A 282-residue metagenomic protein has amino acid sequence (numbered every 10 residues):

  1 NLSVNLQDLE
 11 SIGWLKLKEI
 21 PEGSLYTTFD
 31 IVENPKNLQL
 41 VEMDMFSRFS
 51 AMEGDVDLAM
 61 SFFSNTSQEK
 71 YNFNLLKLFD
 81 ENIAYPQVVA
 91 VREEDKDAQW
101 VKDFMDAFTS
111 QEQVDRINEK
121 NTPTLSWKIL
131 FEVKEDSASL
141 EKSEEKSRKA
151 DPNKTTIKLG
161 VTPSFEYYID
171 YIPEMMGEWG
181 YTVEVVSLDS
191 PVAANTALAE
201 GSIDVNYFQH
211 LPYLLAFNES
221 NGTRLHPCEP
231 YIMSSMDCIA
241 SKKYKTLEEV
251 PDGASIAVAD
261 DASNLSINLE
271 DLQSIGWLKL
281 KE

Functional and structural regions predicted by a protein language model:
N1-K16, Q111-V114, C228-K281: A conserved helix-loop-strand patch within extracytoplasmic ligand-binding domains of the periplasmic binding
G23-S50, V185-T196, E282: Short helix-initiation/N-cap motifs at beta->coil->alpha
D44-M45, G54-T66, S164, D189-P191 (+1 more regions): Beta->alpha turn/N-cap motifs
E53-D55, S67-F79, A216-C228, K243-Y244: Ligand-binding "clamshell"
A84-D103, S235-E248: A bilobed periplasmic-binding-protein/Venus flytrap-type ligand-binding module shared by bacterial periplasmic
M105-N153: Extracellular/periplasmic juxtamembrane helices and adjacent flexible linkers that interface with membrane partners
E135-K158, M176-G177, T246-A254: Immediate post-signal peptide segment of exported/extracytoplasmic ligand-binding proteins
T162-S187, V192-A193: Short, polar/charged alpha-helical segment
